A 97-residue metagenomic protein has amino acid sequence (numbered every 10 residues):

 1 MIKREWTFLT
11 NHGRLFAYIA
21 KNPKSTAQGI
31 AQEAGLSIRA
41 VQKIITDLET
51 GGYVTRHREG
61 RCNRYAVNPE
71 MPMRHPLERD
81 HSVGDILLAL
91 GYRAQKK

Functional and structural regions predicted by a protein language model:
K3-H12, T26, R58-H81: Short, cationic-aromatic polyanion-contact patches
G13-A17: Pre-recognition alpha-helix immediately N-terminal to the DNA-recognition helix within helix-turn-helix or winged-helix
Y18-N22: Short amphipathic alpha-helical elements of helix-turn-helix/winged-helix folds
G29-Q32, E49-T50: Alpha-helical residues within the helix-turn-helix
R39: Key DNA-contact positions within bacterial/archaeal DNA-binding proteins
I45-T46: Short, hydrophobic-biased segments on the C-terminal half of alpha helices that form "recognition helices"
E49-E59: A short, conserved structural fragment
P72-K97: Amphipathic alpha-helical dimerization/coiled-coil segments that flank or bridge DNA-binding/regulatory modules
